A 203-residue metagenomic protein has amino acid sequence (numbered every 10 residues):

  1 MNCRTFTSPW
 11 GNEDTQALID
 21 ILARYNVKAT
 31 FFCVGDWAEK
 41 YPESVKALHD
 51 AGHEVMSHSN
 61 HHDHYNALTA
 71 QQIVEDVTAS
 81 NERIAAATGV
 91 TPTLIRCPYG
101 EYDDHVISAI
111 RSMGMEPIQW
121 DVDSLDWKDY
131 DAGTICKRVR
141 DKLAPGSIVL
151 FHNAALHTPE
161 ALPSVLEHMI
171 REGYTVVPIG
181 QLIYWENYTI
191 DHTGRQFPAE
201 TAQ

Functional and structural regions predicted by a protein language model:
M1-L68, Q72, D76-A86, V90 (+1 more regions): Active-site beta->alpha N-cap acidic-glycine motif
N2-T5, A29-C33, E54-S57, T93-C97 (+3 more regions): Structural recognition of the beta-strand scaffold that forms the well-ordered cores of secreted hydrolase catalytic
P9, V34-D36, N60, P98-G100 (+3 more regions): Active-site beta-loop-alpha junctions enriched in small/polar residues
N12-A17, D63-T91, Y99-P145, T158-A161: Alpha-helical scaffold elements lining the catalytic groove of polysaccharide deacetylases
R24-Y25, A38-K40, H157-Q203: C-terminal domain-boundary segment and adjacent tail
V45-A47, Q71-I73, G133-I135, I190-R195: Short low-complexity, flexible loop/linker segments enriched in glycine and/or proline with clustered acidic
